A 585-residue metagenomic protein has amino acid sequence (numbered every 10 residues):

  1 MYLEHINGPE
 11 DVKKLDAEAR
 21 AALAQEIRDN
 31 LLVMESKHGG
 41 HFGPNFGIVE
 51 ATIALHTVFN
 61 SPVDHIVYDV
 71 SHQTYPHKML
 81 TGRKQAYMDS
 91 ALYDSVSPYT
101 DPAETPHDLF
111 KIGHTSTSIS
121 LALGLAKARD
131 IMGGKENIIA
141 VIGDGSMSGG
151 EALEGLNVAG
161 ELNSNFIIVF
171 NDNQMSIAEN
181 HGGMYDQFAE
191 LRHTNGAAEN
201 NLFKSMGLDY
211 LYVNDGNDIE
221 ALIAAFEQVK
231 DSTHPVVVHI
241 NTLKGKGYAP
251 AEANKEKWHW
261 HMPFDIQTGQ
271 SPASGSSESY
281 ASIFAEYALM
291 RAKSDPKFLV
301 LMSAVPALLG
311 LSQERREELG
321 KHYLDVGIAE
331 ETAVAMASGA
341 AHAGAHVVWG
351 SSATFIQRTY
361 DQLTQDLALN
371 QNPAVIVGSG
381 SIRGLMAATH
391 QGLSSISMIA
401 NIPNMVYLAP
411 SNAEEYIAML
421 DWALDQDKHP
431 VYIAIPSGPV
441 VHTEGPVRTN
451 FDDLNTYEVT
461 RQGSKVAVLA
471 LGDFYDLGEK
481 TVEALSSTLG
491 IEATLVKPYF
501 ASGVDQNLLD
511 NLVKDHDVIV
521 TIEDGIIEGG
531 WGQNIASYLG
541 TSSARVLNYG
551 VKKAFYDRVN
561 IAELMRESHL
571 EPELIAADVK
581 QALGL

Functional and structural regions predicted by a protein language model:
M1-M79, D215: N-terminal amphipathic, basic-rich helices that act as targeting or association modules
D29-S36, S95-K111, G133-I139, Q313-L324 (+4 more regions): Glycine/charged-rich beta-loop-alpha catalytic/anionic-binding loops adjacent to active sites
H38-G40, D64-V67, K111, G133-G149 (+6 more regions): A short, small-residue-rich loop immediately preceding and capping a beta-strand
H41-L162, F298, S312-Q313, D452: Cofactor-binding active-site loop characterized by glycine-rich and histidine/acidic residues
A86-V96, E161-M175, A368-G380: A glycine-rich helix N-cap at a beta->alpha junction
D108-F264, Q270-S277, S282-E286, M405-H516: Glycine-rich ThDP/TPP pyrophosphate-binding loop and its adjacent helix/strand module within ThDP-dependent enzymes
Y248-I356, Q362-N372, A470-G472: Non-catalytic terminal/interface segments that mediate subunit docking, oligomerization, and allosteric communication
L385-A387, V406, I526, Q533-L585: Peripheral docking tails and interdomain loops at the edges of cofactor- or intermediate-handling domains
